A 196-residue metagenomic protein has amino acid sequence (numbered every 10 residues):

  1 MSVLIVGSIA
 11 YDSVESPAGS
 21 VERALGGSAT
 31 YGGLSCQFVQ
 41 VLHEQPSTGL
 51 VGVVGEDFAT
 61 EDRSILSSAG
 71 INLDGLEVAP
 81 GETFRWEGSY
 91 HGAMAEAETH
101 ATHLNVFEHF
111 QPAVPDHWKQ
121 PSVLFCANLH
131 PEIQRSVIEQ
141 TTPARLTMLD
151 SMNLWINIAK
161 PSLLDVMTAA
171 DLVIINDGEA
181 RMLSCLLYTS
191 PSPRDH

Functional and structural regions predicted by a protein language model:
M1-E15: Positively charged, low-complexity intrinsically disordered leader regions
I5, G49-G52, L149: Structural beta-sheet core signal
V6-G7, A101, A127, D150: Short beta-strand segments
Y11-R23, F38-F125, E139-A144: Conserved N-terminal subdomain of the carbohydrate kinase-like
A24-S28: Short glycine/threonine-rich catalytic loop with a Thr-x-Gly-x-Asp
T30-F38: Histidine-anchored nucleotide/phosphate-binding helix
S122-Y188: Conserved beta-alpha-beta core of the PfkB/ribokinase-like small-molecule kinase fold
Y188-H196: Single conserved hydrophobic/aromatic residue that forms the stacking wall/gate of nucleotide- or nucleobase-binding
